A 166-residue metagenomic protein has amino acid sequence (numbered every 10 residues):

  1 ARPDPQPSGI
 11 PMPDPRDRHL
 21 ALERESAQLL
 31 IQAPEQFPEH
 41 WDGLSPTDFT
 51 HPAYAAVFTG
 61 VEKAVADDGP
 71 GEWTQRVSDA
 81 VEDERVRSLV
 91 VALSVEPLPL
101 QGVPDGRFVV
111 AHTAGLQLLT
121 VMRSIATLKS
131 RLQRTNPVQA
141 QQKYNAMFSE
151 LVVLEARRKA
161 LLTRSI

Functional and structural regions predicted by a protein language model:
A1-G71, V90-Q101, V121-M122, K129 (+1 more regions): Non-catalytic protein-protein interaction segments used by genome-maintenance enzymes to assemble and couple activities
I31-E35, E62-A66, E82, V86 (+3 more regions): Non-catalytic alpha-helical coupling and interface elements of nucleotide-dependent molecular machines and regulators
D42, T47, G106-R107, A114: Flexible, active-site-adjacent loop/turn segments at secondary-structure boundaries
T50, G69-W73, D105, Q139-Y144: Residue-level recognition of alpha-helical structural elements
G71-V110: Accessory, often N-terminal, substrate/partner-engagement and coupling regions that sit outside the core NTP/cofactor
V110-I166: C-terminal tails and terminal domains of large nucleic-acid-associated and other macromolecular-machine proteins
